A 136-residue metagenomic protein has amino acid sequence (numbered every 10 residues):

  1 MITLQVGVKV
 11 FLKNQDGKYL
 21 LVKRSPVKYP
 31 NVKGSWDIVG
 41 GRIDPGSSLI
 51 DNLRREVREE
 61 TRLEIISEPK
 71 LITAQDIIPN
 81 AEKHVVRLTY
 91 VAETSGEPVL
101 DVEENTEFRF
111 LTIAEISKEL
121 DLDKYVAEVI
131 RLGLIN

Functional and structural regions predicted by a protein language model:
M1-L20, A74: Conserved N-terminal beta-strand and adjoining loop/helix that marks the start of the Nudix/MutT-like hydrolase domain
T3-Q5, K33, I38, I66 (+1 more regions): Short connector loops at helix/strand junctions that flank enzyme active sites, especially segments positioning acidic
V8-V10, L71, Y90-A92: A structural signal for short, well-ordered beta-strand segments
L12-K13, L21, A92, F110: Conserved hydrophobic "DFG−1" position in protein kinase catalytic cores
K18-E59: Conserved Nudix-box catalytic region and its N-terminal flanking loop in Nudix hydrolases and closely related
K23, L71-D76: Generic short beta-strand segments
R42-S67, D76-Y125: Unchanged
Y125-N136: Charged phosphate-binding loop/patch that engages nucleotide di/tri-phosphates or the phosphate backbone of nucleic
